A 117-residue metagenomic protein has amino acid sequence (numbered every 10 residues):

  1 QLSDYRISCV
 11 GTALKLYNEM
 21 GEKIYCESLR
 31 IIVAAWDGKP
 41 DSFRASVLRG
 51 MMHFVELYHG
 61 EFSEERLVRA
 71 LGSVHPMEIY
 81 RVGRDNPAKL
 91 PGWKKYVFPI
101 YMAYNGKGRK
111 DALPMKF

Functional and structural regions predicted by a protein language model:
Q1-F117: Solvent-exposed functional surfaces
